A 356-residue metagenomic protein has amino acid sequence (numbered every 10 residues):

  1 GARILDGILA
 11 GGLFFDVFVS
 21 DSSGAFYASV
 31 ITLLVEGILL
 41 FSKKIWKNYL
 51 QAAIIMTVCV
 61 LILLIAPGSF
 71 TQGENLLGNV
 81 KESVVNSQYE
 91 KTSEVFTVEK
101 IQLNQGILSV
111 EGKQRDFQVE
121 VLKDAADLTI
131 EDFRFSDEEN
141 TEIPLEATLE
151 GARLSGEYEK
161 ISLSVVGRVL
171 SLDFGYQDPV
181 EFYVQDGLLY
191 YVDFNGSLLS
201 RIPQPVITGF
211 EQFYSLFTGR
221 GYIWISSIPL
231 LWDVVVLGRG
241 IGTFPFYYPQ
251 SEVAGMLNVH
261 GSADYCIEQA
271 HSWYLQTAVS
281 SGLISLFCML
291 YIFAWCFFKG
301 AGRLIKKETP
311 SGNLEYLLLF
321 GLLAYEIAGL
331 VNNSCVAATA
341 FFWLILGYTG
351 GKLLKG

Functional and structural regions predicted by a protein language model:
G1, D21-A25, Q269-W273, A278-G282 (+1 more regions): Membrane-interface micro-motifs in multi-pass membrane enzymes
G1-V17, I31-G37: Hydrophobic transmembrane helix bundles of membrane-integrated enzymes that assemble and modify cell-envelope
I8-A10, W46-F70: Hydrophobic alpha-helical membrane-interfacial segments at the cytosolic entry of transmembrane helices
L9-S20, A324-L330: Membrane-interface alpha helices of multi-pass inner-membrane proteins
F14, I223-I228, V234-R239, T243 (+1 more regions): A conserved mid-to-late transmembrane alpha helix and its immediate loop/hinge that forms the functional core
A28-G37, K47-A52, C288-W295, K299 (+1 more regions): Transmembrane alpha-helices of multi-pass inner-membrane enzymes
A66-K81: Hydrophobic alpha-helical transmembrane segments in integral membrane proteins
N79-T218, T243-T277: Interfacial juxtamembrane loops and adjacent helix segments that form the catalytic/substrate-binding surfaces
